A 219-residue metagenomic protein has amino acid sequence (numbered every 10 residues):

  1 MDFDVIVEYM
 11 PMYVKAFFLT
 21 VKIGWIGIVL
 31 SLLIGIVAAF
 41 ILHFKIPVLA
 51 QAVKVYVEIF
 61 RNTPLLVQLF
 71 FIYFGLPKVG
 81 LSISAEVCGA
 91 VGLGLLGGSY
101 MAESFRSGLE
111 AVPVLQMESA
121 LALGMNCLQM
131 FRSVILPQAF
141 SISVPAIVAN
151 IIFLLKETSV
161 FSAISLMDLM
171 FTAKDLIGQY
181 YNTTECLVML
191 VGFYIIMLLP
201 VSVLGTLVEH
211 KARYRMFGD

Functional and structural regions predicted by a protein language model:
M1-D219: Transmembrane alpha-helices and adjacent helix-loop boundaries
